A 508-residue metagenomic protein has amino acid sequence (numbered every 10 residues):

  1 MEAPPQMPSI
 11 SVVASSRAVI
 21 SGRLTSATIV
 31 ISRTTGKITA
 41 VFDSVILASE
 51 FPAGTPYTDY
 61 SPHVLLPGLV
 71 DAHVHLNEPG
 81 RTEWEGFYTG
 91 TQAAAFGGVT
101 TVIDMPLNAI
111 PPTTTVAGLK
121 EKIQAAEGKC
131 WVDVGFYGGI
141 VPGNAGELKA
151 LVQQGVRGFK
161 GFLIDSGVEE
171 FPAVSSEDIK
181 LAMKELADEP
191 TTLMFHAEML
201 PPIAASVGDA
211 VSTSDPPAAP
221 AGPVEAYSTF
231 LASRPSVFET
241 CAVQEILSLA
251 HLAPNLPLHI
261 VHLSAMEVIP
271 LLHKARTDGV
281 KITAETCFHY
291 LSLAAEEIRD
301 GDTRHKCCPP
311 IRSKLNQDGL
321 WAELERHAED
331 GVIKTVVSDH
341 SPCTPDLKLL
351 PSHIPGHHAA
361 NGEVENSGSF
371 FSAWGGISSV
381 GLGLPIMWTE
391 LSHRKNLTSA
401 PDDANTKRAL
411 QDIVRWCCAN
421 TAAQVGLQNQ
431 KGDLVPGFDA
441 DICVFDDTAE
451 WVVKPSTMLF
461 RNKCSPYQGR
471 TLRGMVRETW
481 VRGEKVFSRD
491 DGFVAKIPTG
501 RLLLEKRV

Functional and structural regions predicted by a protein language model:
E2-P67: Histidine-rich, glycine-flanked metal-binding segment
E50-F51, T55-K129: Metal-associated gating/positioning segment near the N- to mid-region
N108-W131, Y137-N144, A150, L163-E169: Active-site loop-to-helix "anion-binding N-cap" substructures in soluble metabolic enzymes
V116-V132, I179-F195, L382: Alpha-helix-loop-beta-strand connector modules within alpha/beta enzyme cores
G146-G161, D165-V336, S352-G362, L397: Histidine/acidic residue-rich metal-binding segments in metalloenzymes
S228-N255, R326, C343-F445: His/Asp/Glu-enriched, well-ordered alpha-helical/loop segment that forms or immediately abuts the divalent-metal
L272, R276, K334, S338 (+2 more regions): Structural signature of the urease/amidohydrolase superfamily beta/alpha-barrel
I354-S369, P436-L503: C-terminal cap of metal-dependent C-N hydrolases
